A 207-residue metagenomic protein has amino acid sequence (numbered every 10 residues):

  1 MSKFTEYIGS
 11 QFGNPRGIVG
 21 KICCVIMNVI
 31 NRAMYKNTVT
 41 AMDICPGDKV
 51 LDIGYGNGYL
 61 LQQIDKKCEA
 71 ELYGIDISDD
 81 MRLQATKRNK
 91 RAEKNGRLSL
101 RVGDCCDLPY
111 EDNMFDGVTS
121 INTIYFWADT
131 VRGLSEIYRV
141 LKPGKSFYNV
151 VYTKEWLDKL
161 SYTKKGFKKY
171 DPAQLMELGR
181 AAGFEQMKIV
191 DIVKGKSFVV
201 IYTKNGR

Functional and structural regions predicted by a protein language model:
V19-N37, K168: Conserved SAM-binding loop and adjacent beta-strand
L51-D107: Class I SAM-dependent methyltransferase SAM/SAH-binding core
C106-G117: A short acidic, Gly/Pro-enriched loop at the edge of an enzyme's catalytic core that lines a small-molecule cofactor
G117-D129: A short SAM/SAH-binding and catalytic strip from SAM-dependent methyltransferases
V131-P143: A short glycine-rich, Lys/Arg-flanked "PGG" loop and its adjoining helix->strand segment in the class I
G144-V151: Conserved beta-strand signature within the Rossmann-like core of class I S-adenosyl-L-methionine
F167-A182: Short alpha-helix
G183-E185, D191-R207: Core SAM-dependent methyltransferase catalytic element
